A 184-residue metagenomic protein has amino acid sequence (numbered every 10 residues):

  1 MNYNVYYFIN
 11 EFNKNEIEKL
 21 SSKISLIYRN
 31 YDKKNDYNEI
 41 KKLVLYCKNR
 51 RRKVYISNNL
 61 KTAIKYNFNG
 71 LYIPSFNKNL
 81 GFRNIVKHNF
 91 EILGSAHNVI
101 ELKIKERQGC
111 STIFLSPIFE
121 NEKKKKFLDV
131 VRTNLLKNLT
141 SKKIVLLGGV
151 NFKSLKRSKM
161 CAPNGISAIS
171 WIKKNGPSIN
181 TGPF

Functional and structural regions predicted by a protein language model:
Y3-I9, I24-Y28, V54-I56, L71-I73 (+4 more regions): Hydrophobic faces of well-ordered beta-strands that scaffold small-molecule active sites in alpha/beta enzyme cores
Y7-L20, N58-K61, H97-I104, N151-K156: Short, acidic/polar
K14, S22-V86: N-terminal active-site wall of soluble small-molecule enzyme domains
L20-K23, Y66, Q108, L139 (+1 more regions): Structural motif
L26, A63, K105, I113 (+2 more regions): Conserved, mostly hydrophobic/aromatic
E39-K53, K78, N84-N98, K126-N151 (+1 more regions): Alpha-helix-loop-beta-strand connector modules within alpha/beta enzyme cores
L71-F82, F114-F127, V150-F184: Glycine-rich phosphate-binding active-site loops on the catalytic face of alpha/beta enzymes
E91-E122: Internal catalytic-core helix/loop-beta-alpha segment that presents or stabilizes conserved functional determinants
